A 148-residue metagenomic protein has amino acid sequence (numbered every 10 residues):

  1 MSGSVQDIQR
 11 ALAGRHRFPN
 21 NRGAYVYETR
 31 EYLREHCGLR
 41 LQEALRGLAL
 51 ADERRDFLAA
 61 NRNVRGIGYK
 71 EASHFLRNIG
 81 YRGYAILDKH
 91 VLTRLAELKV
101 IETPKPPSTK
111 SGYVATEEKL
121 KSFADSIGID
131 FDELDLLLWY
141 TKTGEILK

Functional and structural regions predicted by a protein language model:
M1-R65: Alpha-helical ds-nucleic-acid-binding substructure associated with the helix-hairpin-helix region of base-excision DNA
I8-L12, I86-D88, I146-K148: Short amphipathic alpha-helical segments at helix boundaries and their inter-helical linkers
G14, I79, S108: Conserved short-loop catalytic and cofactor-binding motifs
N20-R30, Y69-L76, L92, D135: Short, well-structured alpha-helical segments
R22, L87, T116: Hydrophobic (often cysteine-bearing) scaffold residues that line and stabilize catalytic clefts of nucleotide/cofactor
L33-H36, L98-I101, T141: A short secondary-structure junction motif
A51-E102: Catalytic DNA-binding helix-loop module of base-excision-repair DNA glycosylases/AP lyases
P106-K148: A basic, often C-terminal nucleic-acid-binding module that engages the phosphate backbone, implemented in DNA
